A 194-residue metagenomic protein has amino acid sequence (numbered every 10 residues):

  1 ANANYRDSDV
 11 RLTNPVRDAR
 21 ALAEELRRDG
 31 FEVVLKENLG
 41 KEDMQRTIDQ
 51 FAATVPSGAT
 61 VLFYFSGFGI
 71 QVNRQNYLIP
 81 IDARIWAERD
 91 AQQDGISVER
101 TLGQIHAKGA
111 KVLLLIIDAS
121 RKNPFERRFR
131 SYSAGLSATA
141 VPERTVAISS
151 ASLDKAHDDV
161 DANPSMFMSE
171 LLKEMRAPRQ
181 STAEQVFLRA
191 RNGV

Functional and structural regions predicted by a protein language model:
A1-N4, A151-L153, L172-R179: Cell-envelope and extracellular/periplasmic
A1-V10, R27, D82-I85: Active-site histidine-acidic residue metal-binding/catalytic motifs, centered on HxH/HExxH-like signatures
Y5-R20, V160-N163: Glycine- and acidic-residue-enriched helix-capping/strand-helix junction motifs
V10-P15, V72-P80, L136: Short beta-strand-loop
L26-K36: Short beta-strand elements in bilobed, periplasmic/extracellular small-molecule ligand-binding domains
L39-S66, I70-R128, N163-F167, L172-F187: Caspase-like (clan CD) cysteine peptidase catalytic core
L113-A162, S169: Extracellular S/T/G-rich loop segment that most often corresponds to the catalytic His/Ser-adjacent loop
F187-V194: An often Trp-containing, charged/polar helix-loop segment at the C-terminal end of enzyme catalytic cores
